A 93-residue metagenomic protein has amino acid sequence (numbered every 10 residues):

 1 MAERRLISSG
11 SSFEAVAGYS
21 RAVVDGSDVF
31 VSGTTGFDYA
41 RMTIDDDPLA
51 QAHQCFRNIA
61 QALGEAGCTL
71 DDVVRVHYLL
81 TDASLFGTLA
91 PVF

Functional and structural regions predicted by a protein language model:
A2-F93: Short, polar/acidic, helix-capping and beta-turn segments at strand->helix junctions that line the mouths
